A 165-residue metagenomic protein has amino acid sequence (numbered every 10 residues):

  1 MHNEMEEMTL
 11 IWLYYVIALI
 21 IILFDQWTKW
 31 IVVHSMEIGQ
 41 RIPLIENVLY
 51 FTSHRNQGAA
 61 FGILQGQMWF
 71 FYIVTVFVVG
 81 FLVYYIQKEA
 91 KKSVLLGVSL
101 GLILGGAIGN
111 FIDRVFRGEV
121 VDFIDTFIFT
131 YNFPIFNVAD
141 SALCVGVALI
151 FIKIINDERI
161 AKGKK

Functional and structural regions predicted by a protein language model:
M1-K165: Alpha-helical transmembrane bundles and membrane-interface segments of multipass inner-membrane proteins
